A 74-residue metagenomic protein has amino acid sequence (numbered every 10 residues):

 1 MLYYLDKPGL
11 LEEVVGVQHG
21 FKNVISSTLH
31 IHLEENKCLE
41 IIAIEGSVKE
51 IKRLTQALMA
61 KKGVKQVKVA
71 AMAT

Functional and structural regions predicted by a protein language model:
M1-T74: Long, contiguous binding/interaction regions
